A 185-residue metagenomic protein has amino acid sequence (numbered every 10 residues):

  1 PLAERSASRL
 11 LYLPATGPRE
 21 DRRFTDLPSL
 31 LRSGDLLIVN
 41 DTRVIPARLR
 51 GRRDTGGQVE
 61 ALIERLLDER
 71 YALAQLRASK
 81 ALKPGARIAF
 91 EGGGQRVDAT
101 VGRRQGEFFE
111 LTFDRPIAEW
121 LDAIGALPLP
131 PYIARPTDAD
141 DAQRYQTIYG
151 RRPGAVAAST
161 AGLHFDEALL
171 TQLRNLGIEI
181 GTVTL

Functional and structural regions predicted by a protein language model:
P1-L185: A cross-family signal for N-terminal binding/gating loops and helix N-caps that shape access to the active site
